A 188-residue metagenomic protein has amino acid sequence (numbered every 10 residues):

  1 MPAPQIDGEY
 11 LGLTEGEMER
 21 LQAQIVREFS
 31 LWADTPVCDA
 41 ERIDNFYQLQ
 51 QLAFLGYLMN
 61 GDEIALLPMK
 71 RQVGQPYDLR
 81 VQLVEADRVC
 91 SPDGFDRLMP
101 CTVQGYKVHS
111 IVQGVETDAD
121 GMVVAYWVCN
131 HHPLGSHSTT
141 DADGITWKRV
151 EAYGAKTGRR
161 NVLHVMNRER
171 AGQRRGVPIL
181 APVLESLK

Functional and structural regions predicted by a protein language model:
M1-M59, L67-L79: Extended, helix-rich architectural segments
F54-K188: Structured, contiguous alpha/beta core segments that scaffold functional sites
